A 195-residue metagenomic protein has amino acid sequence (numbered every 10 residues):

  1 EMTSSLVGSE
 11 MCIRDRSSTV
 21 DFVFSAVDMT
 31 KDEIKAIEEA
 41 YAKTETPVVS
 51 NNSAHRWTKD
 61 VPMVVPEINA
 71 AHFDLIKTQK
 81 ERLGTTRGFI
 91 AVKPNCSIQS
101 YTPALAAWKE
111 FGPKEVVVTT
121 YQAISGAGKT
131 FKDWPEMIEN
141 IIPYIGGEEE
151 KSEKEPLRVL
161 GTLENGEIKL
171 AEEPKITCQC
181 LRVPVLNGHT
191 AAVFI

Functional and structural regions predicted by a protein language model:
M2-I13: Single conserved hydrophobic/aromatic residue that forms the stacking wall/gate of nucleotide- or nucleobase-binding
E10, D21, E45-T46, G88: Conserved acidic residues
R14-A36: Rossmann-like NAD(P)-binding element
S18, T85-R87, Q99-I195: Active-site-lining helix/loop region of Rossmann-like oxidoreductase modules
V23, V48, V193: Receiver (REC) domain switch-region micro-motif
D28-T30, A54-H55, N95-S97: Short glycine-rich anion-binding loops that position phosphate/pyrophosphate groups of nucleotides and phosphorylated
D32-T85: Rossmann-fold NAD(P)-binding glycine/threonine-rich loop
V65-F111: Catalytic helix-loop patch of NAD(P)-dependent Rossmann-fold dehydrogenases
